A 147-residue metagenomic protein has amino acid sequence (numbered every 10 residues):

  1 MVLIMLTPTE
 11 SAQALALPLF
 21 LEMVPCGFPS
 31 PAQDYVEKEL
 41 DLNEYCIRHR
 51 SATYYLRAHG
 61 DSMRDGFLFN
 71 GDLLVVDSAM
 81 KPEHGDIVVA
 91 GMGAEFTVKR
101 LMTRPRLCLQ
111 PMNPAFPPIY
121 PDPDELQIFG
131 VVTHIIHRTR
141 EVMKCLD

Functional and structural regions predicted by a protein language model:
M1-R64, H84, E95-F96, I119 (+2 more regions): Short, positionally conserved secondary-structure boundary motifs
D65-G66, D72: Charged, well-structured alpha/beta interaction segments
N70, M92-T97, D124-Q127: Short coil-to-beta-strand transition motifs
G71-D72, D86: Structural motif
H84-V98, M102-C108: Short, compositionally biased
C108-P114: Catalytic Cys-His active-site segments of thiol-dependent hydrolases/isopeptidases
